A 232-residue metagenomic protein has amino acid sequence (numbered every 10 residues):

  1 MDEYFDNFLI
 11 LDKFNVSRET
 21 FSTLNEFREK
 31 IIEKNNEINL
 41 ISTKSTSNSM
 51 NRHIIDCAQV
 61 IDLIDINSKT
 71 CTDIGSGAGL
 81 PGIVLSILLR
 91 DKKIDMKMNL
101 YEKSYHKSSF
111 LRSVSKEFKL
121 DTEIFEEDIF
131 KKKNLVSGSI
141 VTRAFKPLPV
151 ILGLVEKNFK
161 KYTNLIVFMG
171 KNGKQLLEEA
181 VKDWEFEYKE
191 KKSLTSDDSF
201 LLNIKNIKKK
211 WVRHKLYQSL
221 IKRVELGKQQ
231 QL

Functional and structural regions predicted by a protein language model:
M1-I66, T72, Y105-L120: Class I SAM-dependent transferase core
I31, L85, M169, I204: Residue-level signal for inorganic ion chemistry
A58-T142: Conserved SAM/SAH cofactor-binding pocket of Class I
L85, V155-E156: Class I S-adenosylmethionine-dependent transferase superfamily signal
I94-M96, K160-T163: A short helix->loop->beta-strand "cap" motif at the edges of active sites that frequently abuts
P147-V155: A short, conserved alpha-helix within the catalytic core of class I
Y162-N172: Conserved beta-strand signature within the Rossmann-like core of class I S-adenosyl-L-methionine
N172-L232: Active-site capping/gating segments
